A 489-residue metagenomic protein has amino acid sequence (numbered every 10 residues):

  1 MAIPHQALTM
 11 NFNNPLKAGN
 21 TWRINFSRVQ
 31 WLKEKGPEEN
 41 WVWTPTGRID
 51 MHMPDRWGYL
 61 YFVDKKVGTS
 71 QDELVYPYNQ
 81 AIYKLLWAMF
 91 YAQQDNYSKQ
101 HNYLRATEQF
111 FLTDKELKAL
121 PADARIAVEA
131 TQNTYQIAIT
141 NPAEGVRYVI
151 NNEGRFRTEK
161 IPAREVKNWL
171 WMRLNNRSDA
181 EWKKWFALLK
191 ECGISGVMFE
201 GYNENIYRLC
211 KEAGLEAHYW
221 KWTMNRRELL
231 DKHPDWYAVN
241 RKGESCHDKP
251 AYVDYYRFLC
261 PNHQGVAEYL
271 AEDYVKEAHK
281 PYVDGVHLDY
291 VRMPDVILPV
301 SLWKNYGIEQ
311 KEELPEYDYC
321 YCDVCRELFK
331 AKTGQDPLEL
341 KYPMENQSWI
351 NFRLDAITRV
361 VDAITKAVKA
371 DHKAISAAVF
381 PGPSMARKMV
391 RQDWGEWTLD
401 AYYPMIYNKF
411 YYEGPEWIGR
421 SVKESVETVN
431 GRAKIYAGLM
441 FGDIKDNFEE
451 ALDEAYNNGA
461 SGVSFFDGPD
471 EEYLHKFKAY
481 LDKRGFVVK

Functional and structural regions predicted by a protein language model:
T9-L74, P162: Acidic/polar low-complexity flexible segments
P77, A88, Q93-D123, A127: Short, glycine/small-hydrophobic-rich surface segments
P162-L189, A377-V379, F441-G442: Boundary/entry segment of secreted carbohydrate-active catalytic domains
N176-I206, K280-G285, E396-Y402, A455-V463: Catalytic domains of carbohydrate-active enzymes, especially glycoside hydrolases
H218, H287-P294, Y319-D323, L328-K388 (+1 more regions): Aromatic-lined carbohydrate-recognition surfaces of secreted/lumenal glycan-active proteins
H218-P281: Active-site-adjacent "subsite" loops/lids of carbohydrate-active enzymes
N225-A251, V291-L338: Aromatic- and acidic-residue-enriched segments that line the glycan-binding/catalytic groove of carbohydrate-active
L399, Y403-W417, S421-S425, G431-K489: Substrate-binding cleft of secreted/luminal carbohydrate-active enzymes
